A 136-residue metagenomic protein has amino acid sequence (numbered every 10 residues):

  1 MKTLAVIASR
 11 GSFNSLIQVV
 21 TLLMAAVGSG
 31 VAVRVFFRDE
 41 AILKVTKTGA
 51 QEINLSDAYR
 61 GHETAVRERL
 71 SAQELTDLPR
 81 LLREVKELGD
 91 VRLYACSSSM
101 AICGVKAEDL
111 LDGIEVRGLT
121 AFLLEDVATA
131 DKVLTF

Functional and structural regions predicted by a protein language model:
A5-L16, T46: Short, glycine-rich nucleotide/cofactor-binding loops
I17-G30, V35: Histidine-anchored nucleotide/phosphate-binding helix
V33-D39, Y94-S97: Short internal beta-strands
A41-N54: N-terminal beta-loop-helix "entrance" segment that forms/cooperates in small-molecule cofactor or anionic ligand
N54-E87: A glycine-rich helix N-cap at a beta->alpha junction
Q73, R83-S98, C103, A107 (+1 more regions): Ligand-binding beta-strand-loop-alpha-helix segment within the catalytic cores of soluble metabolic enzymes
L75, E115-A121: Active-site glycine-rich loop that binds ribose-phosphate moieties when present
L119-F136: Glycine-rich, aromatic-bearing surface loops/beta-hairpins
